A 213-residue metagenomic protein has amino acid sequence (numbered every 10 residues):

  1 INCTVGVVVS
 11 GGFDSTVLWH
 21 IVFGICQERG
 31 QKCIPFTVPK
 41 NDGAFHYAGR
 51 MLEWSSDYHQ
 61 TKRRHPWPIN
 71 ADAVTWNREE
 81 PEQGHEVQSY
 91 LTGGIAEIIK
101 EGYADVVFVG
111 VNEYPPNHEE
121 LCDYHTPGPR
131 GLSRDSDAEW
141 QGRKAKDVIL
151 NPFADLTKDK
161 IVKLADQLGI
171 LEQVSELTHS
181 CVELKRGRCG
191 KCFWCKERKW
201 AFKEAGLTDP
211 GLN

Functional and structural regions predicted by a protein language model:
I1-N213: Nucleotide-activated chemistry modules centered on ATP-dependent adenylation/adenylyltransferase
